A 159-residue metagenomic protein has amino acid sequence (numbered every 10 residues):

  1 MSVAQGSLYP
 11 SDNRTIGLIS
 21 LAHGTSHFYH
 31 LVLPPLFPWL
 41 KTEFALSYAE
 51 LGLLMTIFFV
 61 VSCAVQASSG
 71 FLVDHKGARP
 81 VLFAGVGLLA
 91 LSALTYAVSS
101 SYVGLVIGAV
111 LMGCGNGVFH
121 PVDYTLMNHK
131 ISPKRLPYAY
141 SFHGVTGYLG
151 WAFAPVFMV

Functional and structural regions predicted by a protein language model:
M1-A22, S26-H27: Cytosolic juxtamembrane N-terminal segment immediately preceding the first transmembrane helix of multi-pass
L18-P38, F44-Y48: Extracytoplasmic
H23, M55, F59, V86 (+1 more regions): Small-residue-rich transmembrane alpha-helices and their cytosolic helix-loop interfaces in multi-pass secondary
L31, F59-A67, W151-A152: Residue-level signature of mid-helix packing/kink "hotspots" within the transmembrane helices of 12-pass Major
F37, G150-V159: Small-residue (Gly/Pro/Ala) motifs that create kinks and tight helix-helix packing interfaces
A64-S100: Conserved MFS/SLC helix-loop-helix module at the cytosolic interface between two early adjacent transmembrane helices
S92, V103-L111: Paired small-residue
G108-V145: Cytoplasmic helix-loop-helix junction between adjacent transmembrane helices in 12-TM secondary transporters
